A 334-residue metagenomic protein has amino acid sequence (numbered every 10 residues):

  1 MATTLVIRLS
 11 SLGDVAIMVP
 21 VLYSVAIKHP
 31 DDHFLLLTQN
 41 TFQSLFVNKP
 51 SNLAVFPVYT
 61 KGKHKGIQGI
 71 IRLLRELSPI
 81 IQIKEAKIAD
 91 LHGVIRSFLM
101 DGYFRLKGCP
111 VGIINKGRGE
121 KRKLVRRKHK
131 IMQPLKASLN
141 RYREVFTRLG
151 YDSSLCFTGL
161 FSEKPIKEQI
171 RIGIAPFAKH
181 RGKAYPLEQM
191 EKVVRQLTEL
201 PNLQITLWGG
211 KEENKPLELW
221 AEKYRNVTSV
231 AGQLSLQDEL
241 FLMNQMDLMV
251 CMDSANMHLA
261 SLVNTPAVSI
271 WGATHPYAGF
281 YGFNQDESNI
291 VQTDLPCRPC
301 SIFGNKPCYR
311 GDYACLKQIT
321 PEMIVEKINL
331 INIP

Functional and structural regions predicted by a protein language model:
M1-P334: Catalytic machinery of carbohydrate-active enzymes, primarily nucleotide-sugar-dependent glycosyltransferases
